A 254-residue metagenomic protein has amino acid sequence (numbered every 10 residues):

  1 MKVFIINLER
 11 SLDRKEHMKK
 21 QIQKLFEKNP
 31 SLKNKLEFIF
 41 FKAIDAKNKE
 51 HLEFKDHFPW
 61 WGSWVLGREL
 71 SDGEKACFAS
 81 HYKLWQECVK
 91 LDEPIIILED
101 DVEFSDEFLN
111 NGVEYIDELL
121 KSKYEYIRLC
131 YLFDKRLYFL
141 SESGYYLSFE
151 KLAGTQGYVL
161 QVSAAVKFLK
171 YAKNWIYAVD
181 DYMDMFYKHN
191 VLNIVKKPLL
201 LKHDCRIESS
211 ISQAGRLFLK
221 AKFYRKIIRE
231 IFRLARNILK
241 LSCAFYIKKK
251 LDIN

Functional and structural regions predicted by a protein language model:
M1-L98, V102-N254: An acidic/histidine-cluster motif and surrounding catalytic segment that typifies divalent-metal-assisted enzyme active
